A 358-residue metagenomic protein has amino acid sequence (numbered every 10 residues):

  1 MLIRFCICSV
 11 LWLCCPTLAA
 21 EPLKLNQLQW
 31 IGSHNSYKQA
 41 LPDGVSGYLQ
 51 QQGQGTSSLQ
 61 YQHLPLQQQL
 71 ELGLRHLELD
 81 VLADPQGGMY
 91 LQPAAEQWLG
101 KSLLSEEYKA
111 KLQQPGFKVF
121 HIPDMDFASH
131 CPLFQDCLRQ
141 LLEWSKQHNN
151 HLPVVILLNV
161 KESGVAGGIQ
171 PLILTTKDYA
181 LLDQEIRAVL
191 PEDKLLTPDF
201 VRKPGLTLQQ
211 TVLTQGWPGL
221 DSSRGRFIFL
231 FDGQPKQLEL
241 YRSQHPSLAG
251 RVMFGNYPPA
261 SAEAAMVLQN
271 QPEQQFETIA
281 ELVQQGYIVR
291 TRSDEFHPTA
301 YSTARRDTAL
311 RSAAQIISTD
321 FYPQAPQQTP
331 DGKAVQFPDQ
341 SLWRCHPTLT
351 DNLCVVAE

Functional and structural regions predicted by a protein language model:
L2-C8: Sec-dependent signal peptide recognition, specifically the positively charged N-region followed immediately by
L11: Active-site-flanking alpha-helical
C14-P16: N-terminal signal peptide c-region/cleavage motif recognized by signal peptidases
A20-E358: Catalytic cores of phosphodiester-bond hydrolases, prominently lipid phosphodiesterases
